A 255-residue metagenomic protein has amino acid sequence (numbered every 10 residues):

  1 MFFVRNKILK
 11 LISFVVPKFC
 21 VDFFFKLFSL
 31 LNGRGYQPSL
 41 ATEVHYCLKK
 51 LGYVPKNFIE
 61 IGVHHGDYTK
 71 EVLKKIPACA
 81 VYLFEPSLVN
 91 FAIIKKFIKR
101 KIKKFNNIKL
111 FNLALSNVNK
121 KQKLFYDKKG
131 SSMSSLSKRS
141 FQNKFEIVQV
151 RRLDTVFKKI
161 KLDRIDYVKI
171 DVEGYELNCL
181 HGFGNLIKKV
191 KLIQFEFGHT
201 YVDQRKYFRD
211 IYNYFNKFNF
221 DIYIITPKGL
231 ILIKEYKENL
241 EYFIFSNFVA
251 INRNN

Functional and structural regions predicted by a protein language model:
M1-N255: Phosphate/nucleotide-binding beta-alpha loop and adjacent structural elements of enzyme active sites
